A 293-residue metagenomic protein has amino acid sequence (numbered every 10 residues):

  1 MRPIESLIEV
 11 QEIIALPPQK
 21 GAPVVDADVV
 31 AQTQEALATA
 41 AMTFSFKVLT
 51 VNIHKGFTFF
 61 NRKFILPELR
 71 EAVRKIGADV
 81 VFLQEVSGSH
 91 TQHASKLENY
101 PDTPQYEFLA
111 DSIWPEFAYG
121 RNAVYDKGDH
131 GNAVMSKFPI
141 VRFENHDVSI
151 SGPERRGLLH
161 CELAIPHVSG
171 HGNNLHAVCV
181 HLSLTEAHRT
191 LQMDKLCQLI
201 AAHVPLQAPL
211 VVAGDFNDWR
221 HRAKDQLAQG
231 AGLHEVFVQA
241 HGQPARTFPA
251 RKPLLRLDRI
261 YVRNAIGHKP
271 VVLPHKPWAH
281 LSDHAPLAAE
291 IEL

Functional and structural regions predicted by a protein language model:
M1-A36, I140, N145, E162 (+2 more regions): Metal-dependent phosphoester-hydrolase catalytic domains
M1-S112, V124-D129, K195, L293: N-terminal, active-site-proximal structural segment of metallo-dependent hydrolase catalytic domains
E35-V48, H130-N132, S136-R142, E154-C179 (+1 more regions): Beta-strand-turn-beta hairpins that frame and shape the catalytic cleft of phosphate-ester-processing enzymes
V48-I53, A72-L97, M135, C161 (+5 more regions): Active-site beta-strand/loop signature of hydrolases that rely on acidic residues for catalysis
H54, V86-S87, A123, P139 (+4 more regions): Catalytic metal-binding/acid-base residues of hydrolase active sites
G56-T58, G88-T91, Y125-G128, T185-H188 (+3 more regions): Active-site environment of divalent metal-dependent phosphoester hydrolases
W114-S149: Catalytic-core segment of enzymes that process non-peptidic bonds
D126-K127, S151-R155, E186-H188, A279-L281: Solvent-exposed loop/turn segments connecting transmembrane beta-strands in outer-membrane beta-barrel proteins
